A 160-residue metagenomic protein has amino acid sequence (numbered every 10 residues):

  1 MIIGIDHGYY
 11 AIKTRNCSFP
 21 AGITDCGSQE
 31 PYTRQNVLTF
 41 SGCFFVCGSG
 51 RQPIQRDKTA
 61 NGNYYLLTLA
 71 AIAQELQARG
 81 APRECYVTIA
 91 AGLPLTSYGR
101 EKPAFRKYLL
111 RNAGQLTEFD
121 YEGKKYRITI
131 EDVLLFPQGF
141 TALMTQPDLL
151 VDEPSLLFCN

Functional and structural regions predicted by a protein language model:
M1-L157: Nucleotide/phosphate-binding catalytic cleft detector across ATP-hydrolyzing and phosphate-transferring enzymes
N160: A contiguous catalytic/ligand-binding core that recognizes phosphate-bearing ligands
